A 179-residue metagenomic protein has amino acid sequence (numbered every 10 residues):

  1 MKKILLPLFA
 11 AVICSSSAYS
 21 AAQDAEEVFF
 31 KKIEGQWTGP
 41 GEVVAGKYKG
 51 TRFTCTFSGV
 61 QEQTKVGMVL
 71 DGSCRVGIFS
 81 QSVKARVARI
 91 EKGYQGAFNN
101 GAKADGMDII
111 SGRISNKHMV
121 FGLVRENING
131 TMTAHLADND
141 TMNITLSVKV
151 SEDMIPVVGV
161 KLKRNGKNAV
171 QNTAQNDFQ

Functional and structural regions predicted by a protein language model:
M1-L6: Bacterial N-terminal signal peptides that target proteins for export
P7-S16: Bacterial N-terminal signal peptides
A21-T38, Q63, R86, T133-D138: N-terminal helix-cap/turn-to-beta initiation motif at the start of protein domains
A22, T133-Q179: Edge beta-strand at a domain terminus
G41-E42, V69-R75, G96-G101, M119-R125 (+1 more regions): Short beta-strand segments that buttress and anchor functional surface loops
K49-R89: N-terminal glycine/threonine-rich, aromatic-flanked beta-hairpin/loop signature
G72-I114: Predominantly extracellular/secreted and cell-surface proteins with exposed, flexible low-complexity segments
D105-T133: Acidic, glycine-rich flexible loop segments
